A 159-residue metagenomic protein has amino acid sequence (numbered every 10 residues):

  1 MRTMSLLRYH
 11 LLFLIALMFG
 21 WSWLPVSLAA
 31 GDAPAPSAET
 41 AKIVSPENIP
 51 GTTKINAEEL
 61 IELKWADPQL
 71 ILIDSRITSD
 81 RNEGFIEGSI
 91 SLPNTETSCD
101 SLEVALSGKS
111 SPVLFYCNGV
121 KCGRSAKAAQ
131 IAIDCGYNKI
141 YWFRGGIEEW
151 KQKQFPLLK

Functional and structural regions predicted by a protein language model:
R2-I71, T78-D80: Flexible, polar/low-complexity N-terminal or interdomain linker segments that lie immediately upstream of folded
F19, E87, R144-G145: Short glycine-rich loop/turn motifs that provide flexible caps or phosphate-binding loops at active sites
P46-F115, K121: Positively charged, proline/Ser/Thr-rich regional signature most characteristic of the Rhodanese/CDC25-like
E83-F85, A126-A128, K153: Short, solvent-exposed loop/turn and secondary-structure capping segments
S89, W150-K151: Basic, gly/Ser/Thr/Pro-rich low-complexity segments located predominantly at protein N termini
S101-W150: Catalytic cysteine-centered active loop of the rhodanese-like fold, especially the PTP/DSP P-loop
F155-K159: Active-site neighborhoods of enzymes that stabilize oxyanions during catalysis
